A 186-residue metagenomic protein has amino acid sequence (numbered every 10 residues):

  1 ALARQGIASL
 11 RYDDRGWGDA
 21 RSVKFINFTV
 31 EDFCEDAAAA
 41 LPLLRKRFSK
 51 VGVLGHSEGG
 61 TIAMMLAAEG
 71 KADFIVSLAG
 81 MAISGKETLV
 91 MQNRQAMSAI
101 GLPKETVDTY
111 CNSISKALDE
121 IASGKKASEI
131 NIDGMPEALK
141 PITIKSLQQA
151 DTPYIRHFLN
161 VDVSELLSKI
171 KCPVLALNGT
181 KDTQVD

Functional and structural regions predicted by a protein language model:
L2-D19: Conserved alpha/beta-hydrolase
G16-F28: Glycine-rich "HGGG/HGxG" loop immediately N-terminal to the catalytic nucleophile of the alpha/beta-hydrolase
N27-R45: Alpha/beta-hydrolase active-site loop
P42-M97: Primarily recognizes the serine-hydrolase "nucleophile elbow" in alpha/beta-hydrolase and SGNH/GDSL folds
L78-S168: Accessory cap/linker subdomain of secreted extracellular hydrolases
I170, A176-N178: Short beta-strand/loop motif that positions the catalytic acidic residue of the alpha/beta-hydrolase fold
T180-D182: Acidic beta-to-alpha connecting loop that harbors the catalytic carboxylate
Q184-D186: Conserved alpha/beta-hydrolase "acid-adjacent" motif
